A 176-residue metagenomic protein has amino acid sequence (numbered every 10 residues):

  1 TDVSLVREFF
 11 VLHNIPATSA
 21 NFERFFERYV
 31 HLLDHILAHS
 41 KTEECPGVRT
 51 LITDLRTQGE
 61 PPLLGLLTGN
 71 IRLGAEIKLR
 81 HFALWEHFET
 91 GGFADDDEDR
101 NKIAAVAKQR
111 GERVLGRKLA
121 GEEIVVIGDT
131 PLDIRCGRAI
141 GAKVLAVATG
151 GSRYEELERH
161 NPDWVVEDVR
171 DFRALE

Functional and structural regions predicted by a protein language model:
T1-T50, R56: N-terminal helical cap/lid subdomain that shapes the substrate entry/recognition surface in HAD-like hydrolases
P16, P61, W85-E89: Conserved H-loop
V48-R80, G92-E98: Substrate-recognition element of Asp-dependent hydrolases with the DxDx(T/V) motif
I52-R56, K108, I134-A139: Surface-exposed amphipathic alpha-helices with a cationic face
R80-G111, R117: Histidine/lysine/aspartate-rich catalytic loop segments that bind and position anionic ligands
G92, W164-V169: Short acidic-hydrophobic, aromatic-tinged amphipathic segments that line or gate anion-handling sites
A105-I134: Conserved Lys-Pro-Asp/Glu-containing loop-to-beta segment of HAD-superfamily phosphomonoesterases, centered on
V126-W164: Acidic, Mg2+-coordinating phosphoryl-transfer loop and its flanking beta/alpha structural elements, shared across
